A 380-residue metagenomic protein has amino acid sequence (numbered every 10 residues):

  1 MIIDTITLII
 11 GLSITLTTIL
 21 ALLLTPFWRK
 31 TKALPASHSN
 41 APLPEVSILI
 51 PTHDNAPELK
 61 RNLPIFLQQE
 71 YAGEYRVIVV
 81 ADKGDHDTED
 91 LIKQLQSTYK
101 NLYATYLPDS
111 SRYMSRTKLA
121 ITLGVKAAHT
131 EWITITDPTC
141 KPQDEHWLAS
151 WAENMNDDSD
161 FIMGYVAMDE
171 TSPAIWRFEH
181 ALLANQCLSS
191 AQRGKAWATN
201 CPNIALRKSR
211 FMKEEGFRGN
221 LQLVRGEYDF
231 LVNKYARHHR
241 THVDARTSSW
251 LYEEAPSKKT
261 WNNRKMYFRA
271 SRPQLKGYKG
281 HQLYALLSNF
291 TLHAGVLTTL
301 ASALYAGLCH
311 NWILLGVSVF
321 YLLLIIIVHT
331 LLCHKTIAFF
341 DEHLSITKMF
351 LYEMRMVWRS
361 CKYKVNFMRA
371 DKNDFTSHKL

Functional and structural regions predicted by a protein language model:
M1-N40, C333: N-terminal membrane-anchoring/stem segments of glycan-assembly enzymes
L43, A128-E131, D157, G216: Active-site acidic short loop of glycosyltransferases
P44-S47, R76: Cell-envelope/extracellular polymer assembly enzymes that use nucleotide-activated donors
P64-S110: Acidic donor-binding segment of Leloir-type glycosyltransferases
Y99, Y103-S111, R116, A120 (+6 more regions): Long helical/loop segments within the catalytic core of UDP-sugar-dependent glycosyltransferases, especially the large
T130-K141: Short beta-strand-to-loop acidic/aromatic patch adjacent to the donor-nucleotide binding site
F161-M163, A167-L183, M212, R218-L283: Catalytic donor/gating beta->alpha subdomain of glycosyltransferases that bind UDP-sugars
F290-N373: Membrane-embedded multi-pass helical conduit in multi-pass membrane proteins, especially envelope-biosynthetic
